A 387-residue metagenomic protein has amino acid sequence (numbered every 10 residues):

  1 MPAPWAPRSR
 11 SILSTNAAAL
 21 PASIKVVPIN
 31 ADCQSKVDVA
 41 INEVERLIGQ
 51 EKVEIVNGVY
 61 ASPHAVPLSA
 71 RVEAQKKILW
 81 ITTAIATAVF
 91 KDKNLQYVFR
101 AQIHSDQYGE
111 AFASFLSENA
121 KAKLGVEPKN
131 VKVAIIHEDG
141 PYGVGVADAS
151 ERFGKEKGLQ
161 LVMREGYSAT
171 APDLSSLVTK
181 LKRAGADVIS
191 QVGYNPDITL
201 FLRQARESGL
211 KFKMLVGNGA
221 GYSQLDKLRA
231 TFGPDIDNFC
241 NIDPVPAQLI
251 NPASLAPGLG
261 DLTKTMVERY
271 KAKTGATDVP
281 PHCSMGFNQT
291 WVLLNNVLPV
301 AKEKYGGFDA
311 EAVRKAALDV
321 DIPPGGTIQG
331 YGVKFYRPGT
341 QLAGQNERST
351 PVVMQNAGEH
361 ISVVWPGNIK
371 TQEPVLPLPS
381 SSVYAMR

Functional and structural regions predicted by a protein language model:
M1-R8, A31-D38, Y60-A61, I136-G145 (+3 more regions): Extracytoplasmic "Venus flytrap"
M1-W5, A17-D92, A101, Y167-S175 (+2 more regions): Beta-alpha junction/loop-to-helix N-cap segments that form part of ligand/metal-binding clefts
P4-P28, A120-L124, K157-L159: Signal peptide-proximal N-terminal region of secreted/periplasmic/extracellular or secretory-lumen proteins
W5, V53-M163, K213-P244: Extracytoplasmic ligand/sensor domains, especially the bilobed periplasmic-binding protein
R8, I12-T15, W291-K302: Short glycine/serine- and small hydrophobic-enriched flexible loop segments
L20-V26, G58, K123-K132, T277-S284 (+1 more regions): Surface-exposed patches in mature extracellular/periplasmic domains of secreted proteins
L95, S208-F287, A301-E303, G367-T371 (+1 more regions): Extracellular/periplasmic periplasmic-binding protein-like sensory domains
Y270-P280, L294-V364: Segments of small-molecule ligand-sensing domains
